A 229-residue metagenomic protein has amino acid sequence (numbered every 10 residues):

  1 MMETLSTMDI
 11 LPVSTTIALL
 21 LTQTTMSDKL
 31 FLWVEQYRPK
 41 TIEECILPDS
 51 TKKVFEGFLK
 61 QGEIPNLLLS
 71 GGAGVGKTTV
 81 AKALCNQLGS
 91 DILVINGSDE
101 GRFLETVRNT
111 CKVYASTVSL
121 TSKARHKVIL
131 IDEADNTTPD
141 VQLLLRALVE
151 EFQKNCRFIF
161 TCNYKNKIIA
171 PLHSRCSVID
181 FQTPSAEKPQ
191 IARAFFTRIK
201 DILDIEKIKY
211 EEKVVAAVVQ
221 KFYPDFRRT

Functional and structural regions predicted by a protein language model:
T4-L11, T15-A186, R193-A194, E212-Q220: P-loop/Walker A NTP-binding region and its immediately flanking N-terminal helices in P-loop NTPase folds
R198-L203: Conserved phosphate-handling catalytic cores of large alpha/beta enzymes
K207-Y210: Secondary-structure boundary elements
F222-T229: The conserved phosphate-sensing helix
